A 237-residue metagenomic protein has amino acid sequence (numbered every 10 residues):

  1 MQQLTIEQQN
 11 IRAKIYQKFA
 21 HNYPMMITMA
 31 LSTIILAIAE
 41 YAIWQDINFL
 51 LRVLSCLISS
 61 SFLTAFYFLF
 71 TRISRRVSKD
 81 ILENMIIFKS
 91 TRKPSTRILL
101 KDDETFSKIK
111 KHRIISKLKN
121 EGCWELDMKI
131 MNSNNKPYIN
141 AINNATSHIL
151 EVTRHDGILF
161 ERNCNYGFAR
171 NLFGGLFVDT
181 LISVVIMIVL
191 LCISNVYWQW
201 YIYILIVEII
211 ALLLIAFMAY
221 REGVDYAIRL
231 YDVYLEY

Functional and structural regions predicted by a protein language model:
M1-I109, W200-Y203, A219: N-terminal first transmembrane alpha-helix
I6-K14, S116, N140-N143, C192 (+1 more regions): Polar/charged alpha-helical tracts
Y23, I43-I47, E121-E125, K129 (+1 more regions): Short, flexible coil/linker elements and helix-boundary hinge sites characteristic of intrinsically disordered
T33-E40, S183-L191, L205-I209: Hydrophobic transmembrane helix bundles of membrane-integrated enzymes that assemble and modify cell-envelope
S74, D102-D103, K110-K111, I158-V178 (+1 more regions): Charged, low-complexity, helix-prone segments enriched in Lys/Glu/Asp/Gln
D80-I158: Charge-rich cytosolic interhelical loops and cytosolic tails of multi-pass membrane proteins
L126-V196: Membrane-proximal, non-transmembrane alpha-helical segments
L191-Y237: Alpha-helical oligomerization segments
